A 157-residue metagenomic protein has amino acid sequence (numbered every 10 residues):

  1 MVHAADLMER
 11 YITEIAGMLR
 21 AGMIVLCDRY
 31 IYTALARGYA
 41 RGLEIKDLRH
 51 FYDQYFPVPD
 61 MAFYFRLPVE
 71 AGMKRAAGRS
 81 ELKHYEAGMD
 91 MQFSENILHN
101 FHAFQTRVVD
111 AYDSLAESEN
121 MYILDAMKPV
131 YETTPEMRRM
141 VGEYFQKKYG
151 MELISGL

Functional and structural regions predicted by a protein language model:
M1-P57: ATP-dependent small-molecule kinase phosphotransfer cores that center on conserved nucleotide phosphate-binding segments
D6, Y30, L67, K128-E132: Short beta->alpha linker loops
M23-I24, M61, N120: The start of beta-strands in P-loop NTPase/AAA+ ATPase cores
D28-R29, Y55-G78: Conserved phosphate-donor/acceptor-positioning beta-strand/loop module used by diverse small-molecule
M73-L157: NTP-dependent small-molecule kinase module
